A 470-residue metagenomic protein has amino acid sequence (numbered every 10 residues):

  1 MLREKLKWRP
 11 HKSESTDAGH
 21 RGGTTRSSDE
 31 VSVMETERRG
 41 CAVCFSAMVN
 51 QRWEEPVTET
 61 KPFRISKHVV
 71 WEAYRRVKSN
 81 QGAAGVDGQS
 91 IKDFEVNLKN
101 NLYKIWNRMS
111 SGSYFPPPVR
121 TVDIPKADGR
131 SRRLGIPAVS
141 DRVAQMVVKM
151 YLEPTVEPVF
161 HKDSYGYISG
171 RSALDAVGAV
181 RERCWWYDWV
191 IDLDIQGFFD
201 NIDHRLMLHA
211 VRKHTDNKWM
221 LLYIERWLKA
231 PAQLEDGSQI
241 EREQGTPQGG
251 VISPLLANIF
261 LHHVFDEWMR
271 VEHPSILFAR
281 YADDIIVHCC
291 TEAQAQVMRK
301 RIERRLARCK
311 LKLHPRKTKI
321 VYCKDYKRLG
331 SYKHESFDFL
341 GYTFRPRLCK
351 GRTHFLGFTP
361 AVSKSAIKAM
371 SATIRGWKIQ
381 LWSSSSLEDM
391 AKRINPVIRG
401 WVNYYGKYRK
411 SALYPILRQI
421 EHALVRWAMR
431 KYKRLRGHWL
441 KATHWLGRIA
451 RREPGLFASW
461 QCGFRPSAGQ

Functional and structural regions predicted by a protein language model:
M1-K99: Non-catalytic, polymerase-adjacent accessory regions of viral genome-replication enzymes
H68, P118-V122, A127, L228 (+2 more regions): Core structural elements
A83, D93-P118: Amphipathic alpha-helical blocks
R108-D123, A127, V159-K324, S336: Conserved polymerase palm-domain catalytic core
K229, C309, L313-S385: A conserved non-catalytic segment of reverse transcriptases and RNA-directed RNA polymerases corresponding to the late
E241-T246, G357-T359, R375-M390, G400-L413: Short, solvent-exposed helix-loop connector elements
M390-L435: Non-catalytic, peripheral interaction segments enriched in hydrophobic/basic residues
Q419, A423, A428, Y432-Q470: Extended C-terminal regions of large enzymes
